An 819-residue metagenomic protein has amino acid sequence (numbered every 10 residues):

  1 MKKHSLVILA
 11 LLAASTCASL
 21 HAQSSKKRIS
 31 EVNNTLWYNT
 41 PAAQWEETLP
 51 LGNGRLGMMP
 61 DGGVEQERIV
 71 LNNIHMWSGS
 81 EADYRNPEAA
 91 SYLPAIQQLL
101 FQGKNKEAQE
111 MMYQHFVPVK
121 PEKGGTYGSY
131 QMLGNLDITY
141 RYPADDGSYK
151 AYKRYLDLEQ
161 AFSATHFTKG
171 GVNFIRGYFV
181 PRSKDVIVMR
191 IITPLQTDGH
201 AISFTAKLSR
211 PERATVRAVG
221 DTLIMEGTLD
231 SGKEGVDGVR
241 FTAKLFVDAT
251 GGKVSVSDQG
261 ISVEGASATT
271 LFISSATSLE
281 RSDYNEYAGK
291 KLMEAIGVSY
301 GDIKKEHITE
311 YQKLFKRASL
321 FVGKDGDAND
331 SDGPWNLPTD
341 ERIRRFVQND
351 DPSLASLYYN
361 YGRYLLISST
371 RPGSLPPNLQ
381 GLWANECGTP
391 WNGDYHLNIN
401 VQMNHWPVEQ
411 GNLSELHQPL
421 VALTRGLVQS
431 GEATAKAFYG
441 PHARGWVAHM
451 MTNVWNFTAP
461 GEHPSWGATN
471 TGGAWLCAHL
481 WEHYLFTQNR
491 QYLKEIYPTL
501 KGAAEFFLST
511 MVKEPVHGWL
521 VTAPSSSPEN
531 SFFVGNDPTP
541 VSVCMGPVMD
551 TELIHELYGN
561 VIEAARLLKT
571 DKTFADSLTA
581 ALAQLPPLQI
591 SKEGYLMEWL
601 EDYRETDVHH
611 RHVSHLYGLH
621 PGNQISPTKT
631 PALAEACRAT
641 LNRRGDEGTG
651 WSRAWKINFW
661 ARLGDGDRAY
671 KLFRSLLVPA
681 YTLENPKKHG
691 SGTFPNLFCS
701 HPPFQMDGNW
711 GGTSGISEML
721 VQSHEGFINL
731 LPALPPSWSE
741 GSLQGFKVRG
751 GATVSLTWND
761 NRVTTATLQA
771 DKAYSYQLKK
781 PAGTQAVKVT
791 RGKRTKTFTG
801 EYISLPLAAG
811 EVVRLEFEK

Functional and structural regions predicted by a protein language model:
M1-S25: Bacterial Sec-dependent N-terminal signal peptides
S24-P464, T471, L476, L480-Y484 (+13 more regions): Aromatic-residue-lined binding/catalytic grooves and analogous aromatic/hydrophobic interfacial grooves in multimeric
W37, P376-D394, F507-E529, L697 (+1 more regions): Short, surface-exposed recognition loops and adjoining beta-strand edges that mediate ligand/DNA contacts, enriched
G125-D145, M706-R749, T753-V754, N759: Catalytic cores of secreted or luminal carbohydrate-active enzymes
L354, N489, H517-W519: Loop/turn elements at helix/coil->beta-strand transitions in domains of secreted/extracellular proteins
G381, N385, N398, L520-T522 (+3 more regions): C-terminal catalytic domain of Rieske-type non-heme iron oxygenases
H483, Y492-P498, G502-T510, H555 (+1 more regions): Extended amphipathic alpha-helical segments enriched in small hydrophobics
G502, F506-A564: Acidic/histidine-rich catalytic neighborhood
